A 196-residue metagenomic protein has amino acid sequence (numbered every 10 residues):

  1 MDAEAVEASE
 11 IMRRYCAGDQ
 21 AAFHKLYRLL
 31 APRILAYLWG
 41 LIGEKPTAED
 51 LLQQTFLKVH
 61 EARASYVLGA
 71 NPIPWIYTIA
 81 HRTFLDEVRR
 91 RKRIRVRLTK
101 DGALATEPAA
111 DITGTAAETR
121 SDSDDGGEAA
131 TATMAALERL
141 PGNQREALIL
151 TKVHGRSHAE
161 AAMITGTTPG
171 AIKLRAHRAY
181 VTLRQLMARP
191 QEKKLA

Functional and structural regions predicted by a protein language model:
D2, C16-K25, L35-Q54, S65-L68 (+1 more regions): Short, charged helix-capping/linker segments at alpha-helix termini
V6, A17-Q20, K92, A110-I149 (+1 more regions): Amphipathic alpha-helical segment used for protein-protein interaction
Y27-K45, A62, L137, L186-R189: Amphipathic, Lys/Arg- and hydrophobic-enriched alpha-helical face
L38, R89-K92, L140, R145 (+1 more regions): Short, Lys/Arg-enriched C-terminal cap helix and immediately downstream tail that follows
D50-L57, A70-R82: Structural recognition of an alpha-helix C-terminal capping motif at a helix-to-coil junction
E61-L68, T78-T99, R184-Q185, R189: Arg/Lys-rich amphipathic alpha helix in sigma70-family domain 2
H81, L85, Q144, V153 (+2 more regions): DNA-recognition helix of helix-turn-helix
E87-G114, D124, L195: Short, basic/polar amphipathic helix motif occurring as a linker/hinge flanking DNA-binding modules in transcription
